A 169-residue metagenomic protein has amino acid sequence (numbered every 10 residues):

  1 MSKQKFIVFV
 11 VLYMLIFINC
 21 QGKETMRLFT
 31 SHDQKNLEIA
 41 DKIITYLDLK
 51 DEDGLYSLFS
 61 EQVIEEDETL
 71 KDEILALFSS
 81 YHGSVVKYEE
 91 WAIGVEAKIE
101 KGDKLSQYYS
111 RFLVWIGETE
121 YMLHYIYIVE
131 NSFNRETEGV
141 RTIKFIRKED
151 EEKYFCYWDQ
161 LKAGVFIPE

Functional and structural regions predicted by a protein language model:
M1-I18: Sec-dependent bacterial lipoprotein signal peptides
K5, M14, S57, Y109-S110 (+1 more regions): Compositionally biased, intrinsically disordered low-complexity regions enriched in proline and serine
V10-Y13, H82, E149: Prokaryotic Sec-type signal peptides and long signal-anchor helices with extended Leu/Ile/Val-rich h-regions
I18, V86-E89, R141: A short, local hydrophobic-aromatic micro-motif
C20-T45, L49: Short, low-complexity N-terminal intrinsically disordered segments enriched in polar/charged residues
Y56-L113: Short solvent-exposed beta->alpha transition segments
G94-E169: Exposed beta-sheet edge and beta->alpha loop/turn motif
